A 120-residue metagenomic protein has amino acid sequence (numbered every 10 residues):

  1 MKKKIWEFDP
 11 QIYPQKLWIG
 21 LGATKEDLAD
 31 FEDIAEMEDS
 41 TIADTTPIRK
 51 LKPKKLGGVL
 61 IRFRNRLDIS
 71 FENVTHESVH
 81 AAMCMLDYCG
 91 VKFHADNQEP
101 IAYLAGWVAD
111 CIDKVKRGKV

Functional and structural regions predicted by a protein language model:
M1-D44: Non-catalytic terminal regions of proteins
W18-G20, K55-L56, K116-R117: Intrinsically disordered, low-complexity segments enriched in small/polar residues
E26-I69, A81-M85: Active-site scaffold of zinc-dependent metalloenzymes
D68-E72, V91: Alpha-helical hydrophobic/aromatic positions enriched in membrane-embedded helices and signal peptides
V74-H76: A short, structured loop/turn motif at beta-sheet edges
S78-A95: Catalytic Zn2+-binding segment of zinc metalloproteases
F93-V120: Post-HExxH zinc-binding segment in Zn-dependent metallohydrolases
